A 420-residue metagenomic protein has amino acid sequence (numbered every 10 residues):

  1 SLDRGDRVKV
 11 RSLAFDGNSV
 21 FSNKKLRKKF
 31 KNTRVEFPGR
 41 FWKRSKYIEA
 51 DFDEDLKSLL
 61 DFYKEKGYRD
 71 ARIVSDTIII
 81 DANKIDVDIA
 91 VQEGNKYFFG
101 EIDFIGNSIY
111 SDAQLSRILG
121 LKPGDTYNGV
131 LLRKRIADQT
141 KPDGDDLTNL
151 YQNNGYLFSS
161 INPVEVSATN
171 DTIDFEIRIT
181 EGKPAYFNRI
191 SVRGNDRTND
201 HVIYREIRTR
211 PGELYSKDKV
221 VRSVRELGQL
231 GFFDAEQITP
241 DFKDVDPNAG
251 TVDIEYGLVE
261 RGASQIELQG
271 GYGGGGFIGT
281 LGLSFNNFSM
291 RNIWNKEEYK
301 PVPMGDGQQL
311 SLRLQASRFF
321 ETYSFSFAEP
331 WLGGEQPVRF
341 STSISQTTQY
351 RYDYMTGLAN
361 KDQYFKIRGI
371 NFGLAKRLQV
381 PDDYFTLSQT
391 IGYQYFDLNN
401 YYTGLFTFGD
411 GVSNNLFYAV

Functional and structural regions predicted by a protein language model:
S1, K9, V20-K24, K28-P38 (+3 more regions): Gram-negative/organellar outer-membrane beta-barrel architecture
S1-L230, D234-A235, F242-T251, L258 (+1 more regions): Interaction-mediating elements
